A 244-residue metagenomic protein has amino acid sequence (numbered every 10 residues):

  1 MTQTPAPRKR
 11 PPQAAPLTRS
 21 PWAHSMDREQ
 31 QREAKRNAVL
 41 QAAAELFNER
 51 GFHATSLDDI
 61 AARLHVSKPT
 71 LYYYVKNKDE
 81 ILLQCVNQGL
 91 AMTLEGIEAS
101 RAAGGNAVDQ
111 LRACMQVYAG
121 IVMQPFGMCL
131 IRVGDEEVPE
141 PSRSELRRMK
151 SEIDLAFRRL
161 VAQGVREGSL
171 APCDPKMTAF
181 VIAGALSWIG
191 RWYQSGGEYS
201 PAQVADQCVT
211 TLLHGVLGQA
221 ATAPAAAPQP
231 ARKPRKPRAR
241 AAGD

Functional and structural regions predicted by a protein language model:
M1-A34, A220-D244: N-terminal intrinsically disordered/low-complexity leader segments
A34, A38, A42, L46-E80 (+1 more regions): Helix-turn-helix
K35, K78, G89-T93, L111-Y118 (+4 more regions): Hydrophobic/aromatic residues within well-ordered alpha-helical segments
L40, L94, R112, Q116 (+4 more regions): An amphipathic alpha-helix signature
Q84, E95-F126, T178-I182, K233: Hydrophobic alpha-helical connector segments
V108-A113, S144-M149, V165-V181, Y199-Q207: All-alpha amphipathic helical-bundle segments outside canonical DNA-binding/catalytic cores that form hydrophobic
A119-R159, R166-S169, K176, R191-Y193: Short secondary-structure transition hinges
G120-M128, R159, Q163, A179-Y199 (+1 more regions): Amphipathic C-terminal alpha-helical segment
